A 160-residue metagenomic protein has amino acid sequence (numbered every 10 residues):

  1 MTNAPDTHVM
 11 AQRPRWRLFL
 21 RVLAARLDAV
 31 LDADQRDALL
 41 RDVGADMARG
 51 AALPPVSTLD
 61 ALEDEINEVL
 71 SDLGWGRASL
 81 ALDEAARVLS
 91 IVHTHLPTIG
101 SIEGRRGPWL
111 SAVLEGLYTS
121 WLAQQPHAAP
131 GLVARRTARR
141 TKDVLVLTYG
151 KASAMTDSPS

Functional and structural regions predicted by a protein language model:
M1-S90, H95-W109, D157-S160: N-terminal accessory segment detector
E84-R140: Short, hydrophobic/π-rich interface segment
R136-S158: C-terminal edge-of-domain segments
